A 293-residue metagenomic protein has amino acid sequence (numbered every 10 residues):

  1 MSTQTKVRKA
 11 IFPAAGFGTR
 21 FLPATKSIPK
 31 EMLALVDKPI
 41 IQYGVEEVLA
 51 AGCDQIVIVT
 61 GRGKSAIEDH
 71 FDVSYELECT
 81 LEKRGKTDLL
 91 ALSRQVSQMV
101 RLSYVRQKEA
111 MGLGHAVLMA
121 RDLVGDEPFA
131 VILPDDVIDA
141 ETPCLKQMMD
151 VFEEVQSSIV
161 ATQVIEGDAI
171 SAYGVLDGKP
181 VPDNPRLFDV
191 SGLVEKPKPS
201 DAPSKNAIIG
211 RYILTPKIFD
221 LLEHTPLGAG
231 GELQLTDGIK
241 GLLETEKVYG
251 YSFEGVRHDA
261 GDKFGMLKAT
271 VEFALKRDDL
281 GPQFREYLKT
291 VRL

Functional and structural regions predicted by a protein language model:
M1-F12, R20, K38-V131, D139-A140: Conserved N-terminal catalytic core of the sugar/cofactor nucleotidyltransferase
S2-V7, G178, R186-D189, P203-L293: Conserved alpha/beta core of the MobA/IspD/sugar-nucleotide pyrophosphorylase nucleotidyltransferase superfamily
F17, D136: Active-site metal-binding loops of divalent metal-dependent hydrolases
S27-Q42: Short catalytic helix/loop segments, enriched in acidic residues and glycine and frequently bearing histidine
I41, I67, A120, D135 (+3 more regions): Residue-level signal for inorganic ion chemistry
L90-R101, P182-L187, G241-L243: Short, conserved catalytic or adaptor-binding loops enriched in Gly and charged residues
V137-D220, T225, A229: Conserved core of the sugar-phosphate nucleotidyltransferase
